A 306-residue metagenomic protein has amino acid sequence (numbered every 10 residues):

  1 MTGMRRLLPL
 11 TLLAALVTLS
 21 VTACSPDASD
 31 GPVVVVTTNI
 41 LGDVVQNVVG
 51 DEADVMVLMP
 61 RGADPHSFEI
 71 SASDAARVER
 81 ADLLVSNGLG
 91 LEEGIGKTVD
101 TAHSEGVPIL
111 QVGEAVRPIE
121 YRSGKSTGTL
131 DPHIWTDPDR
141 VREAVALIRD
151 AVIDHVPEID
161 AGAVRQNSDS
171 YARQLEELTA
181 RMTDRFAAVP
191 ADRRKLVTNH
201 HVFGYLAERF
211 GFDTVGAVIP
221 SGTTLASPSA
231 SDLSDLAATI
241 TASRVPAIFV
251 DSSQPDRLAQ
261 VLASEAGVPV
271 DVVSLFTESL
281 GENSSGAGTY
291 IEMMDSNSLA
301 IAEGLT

Functional and structural regions predicted by a protein language model:
G3, P9-L10, A23-T306: Extracytoplasmic metal-acquisition and chelation regions
T11-S20: Bacterial N-terminal signal peptides
